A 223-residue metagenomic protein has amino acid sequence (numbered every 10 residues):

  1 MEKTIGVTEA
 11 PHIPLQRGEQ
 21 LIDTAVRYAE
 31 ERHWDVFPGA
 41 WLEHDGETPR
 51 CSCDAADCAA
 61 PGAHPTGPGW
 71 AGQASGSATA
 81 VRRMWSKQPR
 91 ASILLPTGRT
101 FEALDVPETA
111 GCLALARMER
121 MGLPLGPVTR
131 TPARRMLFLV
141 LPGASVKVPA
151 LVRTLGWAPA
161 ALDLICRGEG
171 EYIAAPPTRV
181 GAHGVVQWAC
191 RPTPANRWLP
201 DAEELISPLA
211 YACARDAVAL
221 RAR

Functional and structural regions predicted by a protein language model:
E2-A133, G143, P192-R223: Signature for HUH/AEP ssDNA processing cores
F138: Catalytic core of tubulin tyrosine ligase-like
G143-R223: DNA replication initiation modules
